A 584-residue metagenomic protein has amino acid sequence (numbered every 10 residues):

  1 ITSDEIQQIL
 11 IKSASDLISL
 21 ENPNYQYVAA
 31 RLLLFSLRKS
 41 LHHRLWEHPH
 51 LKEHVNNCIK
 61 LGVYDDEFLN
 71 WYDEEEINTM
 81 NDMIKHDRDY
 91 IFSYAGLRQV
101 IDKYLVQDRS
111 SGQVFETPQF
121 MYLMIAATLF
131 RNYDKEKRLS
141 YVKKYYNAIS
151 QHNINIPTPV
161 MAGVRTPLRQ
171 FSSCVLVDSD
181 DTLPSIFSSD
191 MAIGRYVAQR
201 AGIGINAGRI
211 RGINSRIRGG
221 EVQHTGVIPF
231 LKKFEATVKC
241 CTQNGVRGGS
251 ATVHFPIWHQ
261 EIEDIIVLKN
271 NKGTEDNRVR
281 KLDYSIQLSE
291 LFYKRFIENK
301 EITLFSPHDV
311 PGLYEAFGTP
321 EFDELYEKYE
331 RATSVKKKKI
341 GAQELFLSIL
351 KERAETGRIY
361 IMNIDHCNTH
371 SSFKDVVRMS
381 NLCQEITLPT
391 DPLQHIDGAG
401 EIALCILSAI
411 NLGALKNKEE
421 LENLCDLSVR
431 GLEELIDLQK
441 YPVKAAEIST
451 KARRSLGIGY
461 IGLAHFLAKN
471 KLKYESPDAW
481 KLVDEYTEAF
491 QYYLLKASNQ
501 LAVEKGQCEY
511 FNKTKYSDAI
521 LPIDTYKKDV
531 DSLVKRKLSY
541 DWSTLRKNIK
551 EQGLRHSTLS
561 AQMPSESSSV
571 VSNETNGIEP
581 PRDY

Functional and structural regions predicted by a protein language model:
I1-Y584: Extended catalytic cores of very large enzyme megasubunits
